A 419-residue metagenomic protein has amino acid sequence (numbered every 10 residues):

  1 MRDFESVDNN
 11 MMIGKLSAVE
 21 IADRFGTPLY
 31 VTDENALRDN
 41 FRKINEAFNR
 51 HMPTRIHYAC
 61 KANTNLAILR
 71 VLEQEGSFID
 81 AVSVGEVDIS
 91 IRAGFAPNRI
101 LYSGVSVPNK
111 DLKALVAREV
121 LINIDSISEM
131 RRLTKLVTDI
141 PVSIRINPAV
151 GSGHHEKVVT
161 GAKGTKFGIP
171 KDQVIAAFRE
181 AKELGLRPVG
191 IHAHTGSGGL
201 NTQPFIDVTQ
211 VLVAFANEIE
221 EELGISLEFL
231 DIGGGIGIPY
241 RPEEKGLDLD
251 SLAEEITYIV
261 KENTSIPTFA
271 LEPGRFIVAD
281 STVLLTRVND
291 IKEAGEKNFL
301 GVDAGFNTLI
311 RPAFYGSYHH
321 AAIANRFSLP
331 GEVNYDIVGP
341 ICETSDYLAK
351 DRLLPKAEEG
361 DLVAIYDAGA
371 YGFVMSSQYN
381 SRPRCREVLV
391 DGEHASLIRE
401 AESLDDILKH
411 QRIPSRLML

Functional and structural regions predicted by a protein language model:
M1-L121, I127-I140, A181-R187, A214 (+3 more regions): A charged N-terminal "starter" segment
L37, K61, S83, L115 (+7 more regions): Conserved, mostly hydrophobic/aromatic
R50-M52, E221-G224, E243-G246, G295-E296 (+1 more regions): Short, glycine- and charge-enriched coil/turn segments that flank and shape catalytic ligand pockets
A59-N65, V84-G85, V105-V107, I127-E129 (+9 more regions): Active-site beta-loop-alpha junctions enriched in small/polar residues
L69, S90-I91, L112, L133-T134 (+4 more regions): Short glycine-/acidic-enriched loop or helix-start segments at secondary-structure transitions that form or flank
F78, L101, L121-N123, S143-R145 (+9 more regions): Structured core elements
L136, P148-D290, R382, D391: Active-site loop/helix belt of alpha/beta enzymes
I266-L419: Charged (often Lys/Glu-rich) extended helix/loop segments that serve as interaction or gating elements
